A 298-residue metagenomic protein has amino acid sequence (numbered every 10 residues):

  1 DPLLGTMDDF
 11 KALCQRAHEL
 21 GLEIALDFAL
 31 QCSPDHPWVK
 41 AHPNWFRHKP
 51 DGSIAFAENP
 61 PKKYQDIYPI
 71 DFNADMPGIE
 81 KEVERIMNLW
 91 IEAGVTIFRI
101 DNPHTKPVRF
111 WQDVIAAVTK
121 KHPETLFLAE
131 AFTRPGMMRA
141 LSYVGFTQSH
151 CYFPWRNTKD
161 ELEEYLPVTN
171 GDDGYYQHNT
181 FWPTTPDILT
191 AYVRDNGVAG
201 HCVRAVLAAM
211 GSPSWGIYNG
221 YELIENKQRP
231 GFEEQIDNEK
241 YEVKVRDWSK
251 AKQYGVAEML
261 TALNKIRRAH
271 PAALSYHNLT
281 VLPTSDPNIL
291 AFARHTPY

Functional and structural regions predicted by a protein language model:
D1-L22, C32-S249, S275-Y276, T284-I289 (+1 more regions): Alpha-amylase-like alpha-glycosidases and glucanotransferases acting on alpha-linked glucans and related
I24-L26: Carbohydrate-binding surfaces in secreted/extracellular proteins
F28-L30: Active-site beta->alpha N-cap acidic-glycine motif
R246-A272: Catalytic cores of secreted or luminal carbohydrate-active enzymes
Y298: Active-site beta-strand-loop-beta-strand hairpin of nuclease catalytic cores that positions key catalytic residues
